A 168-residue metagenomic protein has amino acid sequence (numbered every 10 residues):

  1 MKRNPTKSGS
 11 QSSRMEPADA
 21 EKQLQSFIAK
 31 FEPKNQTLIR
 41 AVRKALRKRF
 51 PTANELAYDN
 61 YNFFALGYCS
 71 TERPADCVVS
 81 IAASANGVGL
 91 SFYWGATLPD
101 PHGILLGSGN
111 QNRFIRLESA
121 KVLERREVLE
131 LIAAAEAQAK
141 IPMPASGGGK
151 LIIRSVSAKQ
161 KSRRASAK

Functional and structural regions predicted by a protein language model:
M1-K168: Charge-dense, helix-prone N-terminal extensions
